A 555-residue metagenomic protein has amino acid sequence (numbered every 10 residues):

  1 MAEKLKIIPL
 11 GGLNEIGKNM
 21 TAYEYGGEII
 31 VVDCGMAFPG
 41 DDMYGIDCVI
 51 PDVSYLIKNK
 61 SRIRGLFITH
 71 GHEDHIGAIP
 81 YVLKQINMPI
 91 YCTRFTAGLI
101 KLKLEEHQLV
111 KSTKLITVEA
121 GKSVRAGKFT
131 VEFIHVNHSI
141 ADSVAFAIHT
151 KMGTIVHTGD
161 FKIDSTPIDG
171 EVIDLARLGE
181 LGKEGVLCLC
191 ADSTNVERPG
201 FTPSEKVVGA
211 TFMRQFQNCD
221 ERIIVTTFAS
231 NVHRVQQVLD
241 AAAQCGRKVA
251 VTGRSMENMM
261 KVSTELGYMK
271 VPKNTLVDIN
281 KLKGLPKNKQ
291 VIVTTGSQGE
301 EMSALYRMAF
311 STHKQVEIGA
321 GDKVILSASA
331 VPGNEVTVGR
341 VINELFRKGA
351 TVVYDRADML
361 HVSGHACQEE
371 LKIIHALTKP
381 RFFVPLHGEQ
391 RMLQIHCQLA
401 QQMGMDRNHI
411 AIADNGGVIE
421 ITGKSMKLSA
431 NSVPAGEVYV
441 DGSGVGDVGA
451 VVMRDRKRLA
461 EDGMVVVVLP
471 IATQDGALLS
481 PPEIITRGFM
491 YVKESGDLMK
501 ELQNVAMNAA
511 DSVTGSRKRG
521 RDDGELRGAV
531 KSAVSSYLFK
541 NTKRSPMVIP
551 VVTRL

Functional and structural regions predicted by a protein language model:
A2-F67, H72-G284, S303-E317, V336-R340: His/Asp/Glu-rich metal-coordinating catalytic cores of metallo-dependent phosphodiesterases/hydrolases acting on
L13, A37-G45, R62-I63, Y354-A357 (+5 more regions): A glycine- and charged-residue-rich anion-binding loop/surface
P89, V384, I549: Short glycine-rich phosphate-binding loop at a beta-alpha junction
L104, A400, L538: Conserved hydrophobic residues forming the short capping helix/wall of the S-adenosyl-L-methionine
E119, D414, R544-V548: Short Gly/Ser/Thr- and Asp/Glu-enriched loop/turn motifs at secondary-structure junctions
E197-S327, V331-R356, L360-E501, V505-G520 (+2 more regions): Hard-cation-handling environments
R519-L555: C-terminal tails and terminal domains of large nucleic-acid-associated and other macromolecular-machine proteins
